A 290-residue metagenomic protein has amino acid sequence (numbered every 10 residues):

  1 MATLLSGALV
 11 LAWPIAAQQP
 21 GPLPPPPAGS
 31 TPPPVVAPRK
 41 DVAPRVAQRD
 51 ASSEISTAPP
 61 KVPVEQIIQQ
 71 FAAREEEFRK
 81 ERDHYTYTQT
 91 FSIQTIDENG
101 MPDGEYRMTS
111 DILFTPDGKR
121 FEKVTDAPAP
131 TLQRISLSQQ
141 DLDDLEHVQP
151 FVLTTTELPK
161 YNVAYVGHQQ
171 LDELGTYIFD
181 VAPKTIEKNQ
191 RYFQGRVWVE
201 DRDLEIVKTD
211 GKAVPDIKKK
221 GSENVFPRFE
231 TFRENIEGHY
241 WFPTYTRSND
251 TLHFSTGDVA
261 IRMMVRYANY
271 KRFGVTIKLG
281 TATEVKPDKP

Functional and structural regions predicted by a protein language model:
M1-Q19: Sec-dependent N-terminal signal peptides
Q19-Q194, D201-K208, K212-P227, N235-G238 (+2 more regions): Structured extracytoplasmic
